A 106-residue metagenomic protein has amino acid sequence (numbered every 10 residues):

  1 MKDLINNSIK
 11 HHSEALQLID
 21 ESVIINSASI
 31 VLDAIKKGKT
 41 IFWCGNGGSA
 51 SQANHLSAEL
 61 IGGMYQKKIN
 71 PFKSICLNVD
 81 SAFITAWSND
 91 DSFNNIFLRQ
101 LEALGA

Functional and structural regions predicted by a protein language model:
M1-I19: Generic N-terminal amphipathic, Lys/Arg-enriched alpha-helix
I5, I24-S27, A53: Hydrophobic packing residues in well-ordered alpha-helices of helical domains and bundles
N7, N26, D90-S92: Generic structural microfeature
I19-K37: A short, well-structured juxtamembrane/interface segment
D33-G105: Glycine-rich, small/polar surface segments that engage phosphate groups of diverse ligands
